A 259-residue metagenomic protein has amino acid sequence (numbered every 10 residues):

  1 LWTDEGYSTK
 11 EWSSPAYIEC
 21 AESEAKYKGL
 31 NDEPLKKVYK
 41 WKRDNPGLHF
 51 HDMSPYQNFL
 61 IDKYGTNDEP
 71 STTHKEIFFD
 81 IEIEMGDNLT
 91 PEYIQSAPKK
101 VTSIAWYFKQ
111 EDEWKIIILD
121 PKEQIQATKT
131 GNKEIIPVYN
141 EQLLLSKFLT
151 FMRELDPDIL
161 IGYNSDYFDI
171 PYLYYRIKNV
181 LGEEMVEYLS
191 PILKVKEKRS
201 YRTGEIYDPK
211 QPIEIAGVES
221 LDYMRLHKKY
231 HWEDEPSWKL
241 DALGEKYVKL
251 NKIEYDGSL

Functional and structural regions predicted by a protein language model:
L1-L259: The two-metal-ion catalytic cores of nucleic-acid processing enzymes
